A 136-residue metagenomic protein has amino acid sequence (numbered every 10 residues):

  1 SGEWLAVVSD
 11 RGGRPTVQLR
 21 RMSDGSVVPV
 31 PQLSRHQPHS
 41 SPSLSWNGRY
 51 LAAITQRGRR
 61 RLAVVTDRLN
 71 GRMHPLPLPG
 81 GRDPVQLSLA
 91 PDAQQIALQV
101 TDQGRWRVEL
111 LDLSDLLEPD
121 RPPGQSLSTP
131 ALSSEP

Functional and structural regions predicted by a protein language model:
S1-P31, H36-Q37: Post-signal-peptide N-terminal segment of Sec-exported extracytoplasmic proteins
S1-W4, S41-Y50, L87-Q95, L132-E135: Blade-terminus and WD-like Trp-Asp/Gly-His loop motifs, strongest in beta-propeller folds
E3, P15, G25, R49 (+4 more regions): Glycine-centered loop/turn positions within well-structured domains that cap or flank conserved ligand/cofactor-binding
V7-G12, A52-G58, A97-Q103: Beta-strand C-termini and the immediately following turn/loop, strongest in propeller blades
R14, P38-S41, D83-Q86: Conserved positions at the start
R14-Q18, R59-V64, G104-L111: Structural motif
M22-P38, T55, D67-D83, L113-P136: Multi-bladed beta-propeller domains
H74-V85, A90, Q94-Q95, Q103 (+1 more regions): Extracytoplasmic electrostatic interaction patches
